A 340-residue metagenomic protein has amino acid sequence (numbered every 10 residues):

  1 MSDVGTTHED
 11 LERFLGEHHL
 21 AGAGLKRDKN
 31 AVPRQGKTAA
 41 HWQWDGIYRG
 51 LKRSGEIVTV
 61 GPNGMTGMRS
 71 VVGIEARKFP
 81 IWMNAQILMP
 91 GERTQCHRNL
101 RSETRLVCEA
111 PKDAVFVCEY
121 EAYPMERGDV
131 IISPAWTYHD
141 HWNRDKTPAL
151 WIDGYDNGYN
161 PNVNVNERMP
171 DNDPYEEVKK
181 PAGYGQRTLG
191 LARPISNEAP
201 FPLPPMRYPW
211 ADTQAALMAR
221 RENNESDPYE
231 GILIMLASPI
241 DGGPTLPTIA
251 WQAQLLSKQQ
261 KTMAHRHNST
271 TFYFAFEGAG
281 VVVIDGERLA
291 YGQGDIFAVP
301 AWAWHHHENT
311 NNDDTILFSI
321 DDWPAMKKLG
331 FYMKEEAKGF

Functional and structural regions predicted by a protein language model:
M1-F79, Y175-T248, M333-E336: A short, N-terminal "cap"/entry segment at the start of jelly-roll beta-barrel domains of the cupin/DSBH fold
S2-P33, I240-G242, P247, T262-M263 (+1 more regions): C-terminal functional regions that serve as terminal interaction/effector modules
G64-V71, M83-N99, L233-I240, W251-R266: Conserved short histidine dyad/triad with adjacent acidic residue
I81-N84, E121, Q252, D313: Core residues of folded domains in eukaryotic genome-function proteins
M89, C118, P124-K146, W151-D156 (+3 more regions): Conserved metal-binding segment of the jelly-roll/cupin
R93-R127, P134-T137, R266, T270-Q293 (+1 more regions): A short beta-strand-loop-beta hairpin characteristic of the jelly-roll/cupin
T104-C108, I132, K146-N166, Y273 (+1 more regions): A short hydrophobic beta-strand segment most commonly corresponding to one strand of the jelly-roll/cupin
A135-L189: Contiguous mid-protein beta-loop-alpha structural module that forms a pocket-lining wall or clamp of enzyme active
